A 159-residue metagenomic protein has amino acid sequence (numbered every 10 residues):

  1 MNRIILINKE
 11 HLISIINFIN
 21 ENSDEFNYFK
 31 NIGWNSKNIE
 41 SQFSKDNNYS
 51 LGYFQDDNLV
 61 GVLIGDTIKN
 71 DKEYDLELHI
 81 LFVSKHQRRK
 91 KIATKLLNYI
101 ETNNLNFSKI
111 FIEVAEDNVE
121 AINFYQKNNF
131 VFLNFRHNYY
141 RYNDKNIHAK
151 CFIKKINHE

Functional and structural regions predicted by a protein language model:
L6-H86, L97-Y99, N103, K155-I156: Acetyl-CoA-dependent GNAT
N70, R136-N138: Short, Lys/Arg-rich nucleic-acid/phosphate-binding segment
S84-N98, E116-N123, K127-N128: Conserved glycine-rich acetyl-CoA-binding loop
L97, N103-V114: Conserved GNAT acetyl-CoA-binding A-motif
A115-V119, N138-E159: C-terminal "cap" of GNAT-fold acetyltransferases
Q126-R136: Conserved acetyl-CoA-binding loop of GNAT-fold acetyltransferases
